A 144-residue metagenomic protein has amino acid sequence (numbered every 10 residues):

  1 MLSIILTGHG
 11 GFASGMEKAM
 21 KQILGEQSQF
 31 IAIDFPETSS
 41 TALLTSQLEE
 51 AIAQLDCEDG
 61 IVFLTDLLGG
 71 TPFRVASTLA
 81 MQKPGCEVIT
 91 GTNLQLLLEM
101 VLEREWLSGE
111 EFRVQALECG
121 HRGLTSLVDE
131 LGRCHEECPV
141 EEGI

Functional and structural regions predicted by a protein language model:
M1-I144: N-terminal loops that bind phosphate or other acidic moieties and the adjacent beta-alpha structural core
